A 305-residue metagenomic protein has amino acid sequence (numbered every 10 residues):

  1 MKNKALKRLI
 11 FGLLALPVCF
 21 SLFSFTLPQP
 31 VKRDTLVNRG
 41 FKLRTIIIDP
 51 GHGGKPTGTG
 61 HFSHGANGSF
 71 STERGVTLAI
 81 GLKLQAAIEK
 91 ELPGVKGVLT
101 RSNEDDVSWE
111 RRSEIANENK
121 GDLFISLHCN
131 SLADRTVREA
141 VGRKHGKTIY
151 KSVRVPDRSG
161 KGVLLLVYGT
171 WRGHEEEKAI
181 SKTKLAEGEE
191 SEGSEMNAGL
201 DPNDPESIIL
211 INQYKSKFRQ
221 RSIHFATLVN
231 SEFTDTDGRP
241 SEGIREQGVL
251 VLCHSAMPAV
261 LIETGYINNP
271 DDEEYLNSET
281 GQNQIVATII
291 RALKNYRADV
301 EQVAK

Functional and structural regions predicted by a protein language model:
K2-L14: N-terminal Sec-pathway targeting helices
L6, L27, V31-F41, A66-K305: Active-site-proximal helix/loop segments of hydrolytic enzymes
F11-F23: Hydrophobic membrane-insertion alpha-helices, especially the h-region of bacterial N-terminal signal peptides
C19, G58-G60, D272, D299: Residue-level recognition of conserved structural "scaffold" positions that shape functional pockets and channels
R44-F70: Short glycine-rich His-centered loop
